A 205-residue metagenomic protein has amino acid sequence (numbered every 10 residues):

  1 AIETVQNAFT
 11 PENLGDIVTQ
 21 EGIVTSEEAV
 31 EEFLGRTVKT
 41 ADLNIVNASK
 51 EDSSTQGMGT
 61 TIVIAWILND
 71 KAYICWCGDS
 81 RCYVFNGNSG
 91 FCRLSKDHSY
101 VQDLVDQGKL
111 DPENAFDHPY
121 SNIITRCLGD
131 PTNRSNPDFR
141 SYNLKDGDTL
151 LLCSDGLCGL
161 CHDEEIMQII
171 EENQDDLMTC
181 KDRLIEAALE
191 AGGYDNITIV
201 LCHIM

Functional and structural regions predicted by a protein language model:
A1-M205: PP2C/PPM-type serine/threonine phosphatase catalytic domain
